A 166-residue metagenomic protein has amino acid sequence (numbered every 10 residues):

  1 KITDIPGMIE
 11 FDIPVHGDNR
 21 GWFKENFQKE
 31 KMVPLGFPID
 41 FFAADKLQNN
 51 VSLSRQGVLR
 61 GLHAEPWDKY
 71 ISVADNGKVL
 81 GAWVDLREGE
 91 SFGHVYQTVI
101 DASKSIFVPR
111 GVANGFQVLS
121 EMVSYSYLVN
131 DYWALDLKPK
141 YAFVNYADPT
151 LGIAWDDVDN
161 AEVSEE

Functional and structural regions predicted by a protein language model:
K1-D101, S120-M122, V129-E166: Non-catalytic, conserved peripheral segments adjacent to functional cores
Q97-F107, A113: Trp-centered recognition loops
I106, N114-L119, Y127: Short beta-strand His + acidic residue motifs that chelate non-heme Fe in jelly-roll/DSBH and cupin folds
